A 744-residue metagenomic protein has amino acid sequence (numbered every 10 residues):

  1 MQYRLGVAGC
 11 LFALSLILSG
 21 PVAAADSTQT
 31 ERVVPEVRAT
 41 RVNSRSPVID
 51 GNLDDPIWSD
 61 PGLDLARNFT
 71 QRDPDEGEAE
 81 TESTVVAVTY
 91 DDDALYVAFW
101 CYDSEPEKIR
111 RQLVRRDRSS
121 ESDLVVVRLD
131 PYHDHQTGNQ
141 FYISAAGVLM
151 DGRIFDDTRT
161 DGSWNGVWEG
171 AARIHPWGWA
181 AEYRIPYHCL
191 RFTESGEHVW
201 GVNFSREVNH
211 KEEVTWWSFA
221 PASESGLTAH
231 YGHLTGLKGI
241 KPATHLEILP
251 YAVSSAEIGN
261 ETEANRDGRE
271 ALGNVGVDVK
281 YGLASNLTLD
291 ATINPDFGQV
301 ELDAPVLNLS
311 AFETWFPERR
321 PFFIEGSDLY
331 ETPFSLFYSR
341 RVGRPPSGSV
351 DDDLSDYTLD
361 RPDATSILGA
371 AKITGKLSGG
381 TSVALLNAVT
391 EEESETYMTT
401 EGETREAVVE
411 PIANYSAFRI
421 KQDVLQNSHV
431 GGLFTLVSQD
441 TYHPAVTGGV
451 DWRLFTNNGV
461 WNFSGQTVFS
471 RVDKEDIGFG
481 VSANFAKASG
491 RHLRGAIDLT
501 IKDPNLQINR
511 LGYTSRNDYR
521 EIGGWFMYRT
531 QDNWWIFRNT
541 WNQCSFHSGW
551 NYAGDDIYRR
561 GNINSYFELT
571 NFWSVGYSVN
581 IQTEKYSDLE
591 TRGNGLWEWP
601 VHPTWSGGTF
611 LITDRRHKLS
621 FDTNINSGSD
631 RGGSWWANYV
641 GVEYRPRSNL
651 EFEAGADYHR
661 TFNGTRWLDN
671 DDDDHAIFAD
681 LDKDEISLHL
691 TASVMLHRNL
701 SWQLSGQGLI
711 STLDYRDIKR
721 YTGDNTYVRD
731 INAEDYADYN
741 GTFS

Functional and structural regions predicted by a protein language model:
M1-L5: N-terminal secretory signal peptides that target proteins for export/translocation
A8-S19: Bacterial N-terminal signal peptides
A24-Q422, G431-G432, Y442: Structural preference for beta-rich elements and adjacent junctions enriched in aromatics
D93-L95, T137, W179, G196-W200 (+13 more regions): Outer-envelope beta-barrel architecture signal
P186-E194, G226-K241, L283-L287, G326-Y330 (+11 more regions): Outer-membrane beta-barrel proteins
P221-K241, E393-N458, K487, W573-K618 (+2 more regions): Outer-membrane beta-barrel transmembrane domain signature of Gram-negative proteins, especially the mid-to-C-terminal
P242-D290, Y415-R471, D532-W535, T540-F546 (+3 more regions): Surface-exposed extracellular loop regions of Gram-negative outer-membrane beta-barrel proteins
S366, N458, G465-S744: Exposed, low-structure sequence patches enriched in small/polar residues
